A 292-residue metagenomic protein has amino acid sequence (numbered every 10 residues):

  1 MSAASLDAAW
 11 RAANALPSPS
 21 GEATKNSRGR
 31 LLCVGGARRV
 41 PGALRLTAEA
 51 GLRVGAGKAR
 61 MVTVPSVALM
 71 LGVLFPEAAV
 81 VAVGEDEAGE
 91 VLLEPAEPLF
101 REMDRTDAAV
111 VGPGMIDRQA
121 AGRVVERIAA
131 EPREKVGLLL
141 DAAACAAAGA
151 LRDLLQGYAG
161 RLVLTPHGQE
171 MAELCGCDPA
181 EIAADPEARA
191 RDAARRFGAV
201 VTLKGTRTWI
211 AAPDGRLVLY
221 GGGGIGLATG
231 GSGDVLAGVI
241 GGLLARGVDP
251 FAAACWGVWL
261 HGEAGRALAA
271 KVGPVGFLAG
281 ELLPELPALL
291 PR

Functional and structural regions predicted by a protein language model:
M1-G137, A146-V163, G168-R292: Small-residue (G/A/S/T)-rich helix-start motifs and N-terminal tracts that mark the onset
